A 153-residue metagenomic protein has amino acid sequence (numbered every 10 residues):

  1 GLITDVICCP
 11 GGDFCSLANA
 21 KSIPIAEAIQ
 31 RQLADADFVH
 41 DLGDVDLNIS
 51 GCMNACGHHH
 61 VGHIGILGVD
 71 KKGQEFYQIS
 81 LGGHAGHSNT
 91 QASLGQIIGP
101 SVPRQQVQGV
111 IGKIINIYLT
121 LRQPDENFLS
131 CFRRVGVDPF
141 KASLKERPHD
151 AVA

Functional and structural regions predicted by a protein language model:
G1, N54, I64, A92 (+3 more regions): Flexible, active-site-adjacent loop/turn segments at secondary-structure boundaries
G1-Q74: Small-residue-enriched alpha-helical segments and adjacent helix-cap loops that form tight helix-helix packing
C9, A26-I29, V69-K72, G99 (+3 more regions): Solvent-exposed, non-transmembrane amphipathic alpha-helical segments
C15-I23, I97-R104, S130: Hydrophobic alpha-helical scaffolding
A18-K21, H59-V61, G68, G73-Q78 (+4 more regions): Generic alpha-helix signal with a bias toward terminal, lower-confidence helices and secondary-structure junctions
G62-T120: Mobile "lid/hinge" segments at catalytic clefts and subdomain interfaces of large enzymes
V102-A153: Extended hydrophobic packing segments that form well-structured cores
